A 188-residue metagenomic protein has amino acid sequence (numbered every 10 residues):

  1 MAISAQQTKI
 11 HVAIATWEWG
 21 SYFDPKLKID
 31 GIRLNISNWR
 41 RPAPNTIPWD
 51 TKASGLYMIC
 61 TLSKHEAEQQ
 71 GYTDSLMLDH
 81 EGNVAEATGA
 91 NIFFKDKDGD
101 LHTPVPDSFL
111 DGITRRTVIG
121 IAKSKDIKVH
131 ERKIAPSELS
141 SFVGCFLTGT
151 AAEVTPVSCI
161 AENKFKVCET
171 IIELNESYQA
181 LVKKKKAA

Functional and structural regions predicted by a protein language model:
M1-A188: Helix-start/capping segments and mature chain N-termini
